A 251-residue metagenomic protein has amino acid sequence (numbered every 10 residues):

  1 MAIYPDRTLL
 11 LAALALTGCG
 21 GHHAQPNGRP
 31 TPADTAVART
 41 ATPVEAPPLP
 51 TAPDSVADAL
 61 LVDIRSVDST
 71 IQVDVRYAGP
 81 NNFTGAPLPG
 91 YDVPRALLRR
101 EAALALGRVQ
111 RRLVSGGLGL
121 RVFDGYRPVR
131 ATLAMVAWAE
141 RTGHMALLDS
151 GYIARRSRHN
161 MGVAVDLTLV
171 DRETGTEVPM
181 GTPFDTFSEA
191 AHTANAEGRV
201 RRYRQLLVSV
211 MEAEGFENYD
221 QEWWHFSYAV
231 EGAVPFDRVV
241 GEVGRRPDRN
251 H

Functional and structural regions predicted by a protein language model:
M1-L9: Bacterial N-terminal signal peptides that target proteins for export
C19-G125, A137-Q221, V230-H251: Extracytoplasmic cell-surface/polysaccharide-interacting catalytic and binding patches
P128: Segments that shape or occlude catalytic/ligand-binding pockets
A131: Short, well-ordered surface patches within globular domains
A134: Thiolate-centered catalytic microenvironments shared by cysteine-dependent enzyme domains
F226: Conserved metal-phosphate-binding beta-hairpin within the catalytic cores of diverse ATP-dependent phosphoryl-transfer
